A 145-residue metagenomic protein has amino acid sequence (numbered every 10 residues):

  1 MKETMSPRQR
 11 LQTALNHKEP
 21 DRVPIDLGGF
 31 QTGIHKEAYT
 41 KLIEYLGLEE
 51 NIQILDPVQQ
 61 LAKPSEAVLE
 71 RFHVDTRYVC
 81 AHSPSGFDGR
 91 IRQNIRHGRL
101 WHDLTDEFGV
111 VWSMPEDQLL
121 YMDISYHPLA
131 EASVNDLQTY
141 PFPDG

Functional and structural regions predicted by a protein language model:
M1-G145: Catalytic cores of TIM-barrel enzymes
